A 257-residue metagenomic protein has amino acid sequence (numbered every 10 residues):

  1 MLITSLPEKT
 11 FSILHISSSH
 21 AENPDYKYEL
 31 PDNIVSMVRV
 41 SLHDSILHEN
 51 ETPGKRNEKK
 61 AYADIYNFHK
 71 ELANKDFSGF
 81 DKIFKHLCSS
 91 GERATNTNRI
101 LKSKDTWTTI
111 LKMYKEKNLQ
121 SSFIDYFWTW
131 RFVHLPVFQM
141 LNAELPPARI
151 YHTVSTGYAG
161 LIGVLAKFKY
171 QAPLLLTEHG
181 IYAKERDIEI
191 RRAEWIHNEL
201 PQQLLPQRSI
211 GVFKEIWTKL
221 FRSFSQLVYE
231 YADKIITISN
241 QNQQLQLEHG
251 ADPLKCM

Functional and structural regions predicted by a protein language model:
M1-D105, Y114-K115, K255: N-terminal subdomain of nucleotide-sugar transferases
T10-S12, I150, P173, K234: Proline-centered loop/turn at the N-terminus of a beta-strand
K85-L135, L176-I216: Acceptor-binding helix/loop patch of EC 2.4 sugar-transfer enzymes, predominantly nucleotide-sugar-dependent
V137-P147, Y182, E199-I235: Membrane-proximal helix-turn-helix segments that form the acceptor-binding/catalytic region of lipid-linked
N142-Y158, K169-H179: Short N-terminal targeting/anchoring amphipathic segment
V154-S155, Y231, T237-S239: Replace "coordinates the UDP/GDP/TDP-sugar" with "coordinates nucleotide-activated sugar donors
Y158-A159, Q241-Q243: Alpha-helix capping/helix-boundary segments
Q243-M257: Helix-loop-beta element that forms the nucleotide-linked donor phosphate-binding surface in glycosyltransferases
